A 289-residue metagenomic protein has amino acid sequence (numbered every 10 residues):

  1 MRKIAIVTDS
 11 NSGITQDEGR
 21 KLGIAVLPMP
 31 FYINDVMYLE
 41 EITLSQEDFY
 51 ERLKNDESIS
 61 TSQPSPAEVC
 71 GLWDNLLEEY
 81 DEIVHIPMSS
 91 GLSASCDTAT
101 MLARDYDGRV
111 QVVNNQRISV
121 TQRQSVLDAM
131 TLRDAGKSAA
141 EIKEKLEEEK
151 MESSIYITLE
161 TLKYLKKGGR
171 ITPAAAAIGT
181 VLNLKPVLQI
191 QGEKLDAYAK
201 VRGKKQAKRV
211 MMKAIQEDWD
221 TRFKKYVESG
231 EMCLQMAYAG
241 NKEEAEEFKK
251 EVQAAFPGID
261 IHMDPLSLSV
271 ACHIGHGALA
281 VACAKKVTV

Functional and structural regions predicted by a protein language model:
R2-K3, N11-A25, P30, V36 (+3 more regions): Mixed-charge interfacial surface used for oligomerization/domain docking and macromolecular partner engagement
I4-Q63, E68: N-terminal glycine-rich anion-binding loop in soluble enzyme alpha/beta folds
T8, P87, Y238: Short beta-strand/turn micro-motifs composed of small residues that flank or help shape donor/cofactor-binding pockets
D56-T98, K143, K150: Glycine-rich phosphate- or other oxyanion-binding loops that anchor nucleotides, phosphorylated ligands
